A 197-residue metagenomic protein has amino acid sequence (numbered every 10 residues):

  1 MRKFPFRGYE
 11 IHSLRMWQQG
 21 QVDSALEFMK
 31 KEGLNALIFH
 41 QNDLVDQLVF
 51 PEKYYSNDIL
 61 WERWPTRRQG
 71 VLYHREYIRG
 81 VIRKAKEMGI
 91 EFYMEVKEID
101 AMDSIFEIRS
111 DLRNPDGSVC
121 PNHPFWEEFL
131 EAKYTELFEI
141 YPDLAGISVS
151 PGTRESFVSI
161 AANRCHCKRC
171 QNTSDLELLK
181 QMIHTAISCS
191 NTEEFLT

Functional and structural regions predicted by a protein language model:
R2-T197: Aromatic-lined carbohydrate-binding surfaces of glycoside hydrolases
